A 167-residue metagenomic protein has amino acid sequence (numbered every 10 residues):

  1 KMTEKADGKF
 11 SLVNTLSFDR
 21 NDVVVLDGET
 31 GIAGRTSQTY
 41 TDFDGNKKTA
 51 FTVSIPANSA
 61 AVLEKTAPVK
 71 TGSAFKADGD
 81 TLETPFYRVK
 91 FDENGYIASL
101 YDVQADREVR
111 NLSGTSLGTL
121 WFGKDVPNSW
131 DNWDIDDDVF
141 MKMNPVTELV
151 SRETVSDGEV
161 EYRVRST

Functional and structural regions predicted by a protein language model:
K1-T167: Catalytic and substrate-binding regions of extracellular carbohydrate-active enzymes, especially polysaccharide lyases
